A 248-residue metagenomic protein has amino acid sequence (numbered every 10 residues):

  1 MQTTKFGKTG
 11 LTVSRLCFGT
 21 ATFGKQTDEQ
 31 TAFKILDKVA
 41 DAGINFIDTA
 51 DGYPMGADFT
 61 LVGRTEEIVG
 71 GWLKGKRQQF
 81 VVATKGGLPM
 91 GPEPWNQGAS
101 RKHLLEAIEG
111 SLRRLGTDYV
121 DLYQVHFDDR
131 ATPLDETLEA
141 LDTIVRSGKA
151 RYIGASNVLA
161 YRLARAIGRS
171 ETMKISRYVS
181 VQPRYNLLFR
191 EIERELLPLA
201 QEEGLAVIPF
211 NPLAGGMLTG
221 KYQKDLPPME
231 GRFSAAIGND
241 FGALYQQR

Functional and structural regions predicted by a protein language model:
M1-F80, R146: N-terminal binding-site loop/beta-alpha segment at the start of enzyme catalytic domains that lines or forms
F6, F18, A32, I47 (+9 more regions): Conserved, mostly hydrophobic/aromatic
L11-L16, G43-N45, K76-F80, G116-D121 (+4 more regions): Short, well-ordered coil/turn segments that N-cap beta-strands
G19-Q30, M90-L105, H126-T132: Active-site mouth loops of central-metabolism enzymes
T27-A40, G98-G116, E139, L163-G168: Short, acidic/polar
F33, V62-E67, R101, D135-A140 (+1 more regions): Charged helix-capping and loop-helix junction motifs
Y53-A57, P89-W95, L218: A short acidic, helix-capping loop that chelates divalent metal ions and anchors anionic groups
D128, T132-R248: Beta/alpha (TIM)-barrel catalytic core signal, keyed to glycine-rich beta->alpha loops juxtaposed to Asp/Glu that bind
